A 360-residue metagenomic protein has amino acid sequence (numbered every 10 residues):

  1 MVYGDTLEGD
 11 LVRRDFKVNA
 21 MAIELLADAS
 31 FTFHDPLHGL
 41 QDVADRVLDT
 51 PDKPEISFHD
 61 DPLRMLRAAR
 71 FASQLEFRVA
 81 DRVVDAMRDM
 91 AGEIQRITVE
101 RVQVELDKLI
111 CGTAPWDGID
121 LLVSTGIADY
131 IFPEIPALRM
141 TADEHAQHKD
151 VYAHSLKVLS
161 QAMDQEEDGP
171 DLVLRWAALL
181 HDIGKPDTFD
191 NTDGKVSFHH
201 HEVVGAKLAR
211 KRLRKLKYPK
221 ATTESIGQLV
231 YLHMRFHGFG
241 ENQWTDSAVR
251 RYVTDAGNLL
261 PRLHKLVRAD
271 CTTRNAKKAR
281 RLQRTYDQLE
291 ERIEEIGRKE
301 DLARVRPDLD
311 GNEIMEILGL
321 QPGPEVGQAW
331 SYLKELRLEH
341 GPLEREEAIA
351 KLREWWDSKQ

Functional and structural regions predicted by a protein language model:
M1-Q360: Catalytic cores of the polymerase beta-like nucleotidyltransferase superfamily and closely associated nucleotide
